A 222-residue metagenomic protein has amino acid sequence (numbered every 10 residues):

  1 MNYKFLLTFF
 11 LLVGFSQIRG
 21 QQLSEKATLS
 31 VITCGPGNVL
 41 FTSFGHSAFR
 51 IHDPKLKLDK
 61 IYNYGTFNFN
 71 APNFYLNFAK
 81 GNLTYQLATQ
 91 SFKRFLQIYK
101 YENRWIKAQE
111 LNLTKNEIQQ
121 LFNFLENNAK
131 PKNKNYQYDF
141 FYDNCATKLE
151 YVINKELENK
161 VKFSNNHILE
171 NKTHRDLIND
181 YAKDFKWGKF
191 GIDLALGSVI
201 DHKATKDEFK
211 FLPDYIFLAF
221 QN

Functional and structural regions predicted by a protein language model:
M1-Q22: Bacterial Sec-dependent N-terminal signal peptides
T8, D53-P54, N154: Residue-level marker of positions within ordered structural domains that often coincide with functionally constrained
Q21-S24, V31, N133-N135: Internal catalytic domains of large membrane-associated glycosyltransferases
E25-N103: Glycine-rich catalytic cores of cysteine/serine-nucleophile enzymes that process amide/ester linkages in cell-envelope
T28, H46, D59, A108-E110 (+2 more regions): Extracellular structured ligand-interaction cores
V31, F49-I51, Y62, Q109-L113 (+5 more regions): Generic structural hydrophobic/aromatic packing signal, biased to beta-strands
N68-N159: A cross-kingdom signal targeting lumenal/periplasmic-facing segments of multi-pass membrane and secretory-pathway
N127-N222: Activation targets extended, charge/polar-rich intrinsically disordered C-terminal tails
